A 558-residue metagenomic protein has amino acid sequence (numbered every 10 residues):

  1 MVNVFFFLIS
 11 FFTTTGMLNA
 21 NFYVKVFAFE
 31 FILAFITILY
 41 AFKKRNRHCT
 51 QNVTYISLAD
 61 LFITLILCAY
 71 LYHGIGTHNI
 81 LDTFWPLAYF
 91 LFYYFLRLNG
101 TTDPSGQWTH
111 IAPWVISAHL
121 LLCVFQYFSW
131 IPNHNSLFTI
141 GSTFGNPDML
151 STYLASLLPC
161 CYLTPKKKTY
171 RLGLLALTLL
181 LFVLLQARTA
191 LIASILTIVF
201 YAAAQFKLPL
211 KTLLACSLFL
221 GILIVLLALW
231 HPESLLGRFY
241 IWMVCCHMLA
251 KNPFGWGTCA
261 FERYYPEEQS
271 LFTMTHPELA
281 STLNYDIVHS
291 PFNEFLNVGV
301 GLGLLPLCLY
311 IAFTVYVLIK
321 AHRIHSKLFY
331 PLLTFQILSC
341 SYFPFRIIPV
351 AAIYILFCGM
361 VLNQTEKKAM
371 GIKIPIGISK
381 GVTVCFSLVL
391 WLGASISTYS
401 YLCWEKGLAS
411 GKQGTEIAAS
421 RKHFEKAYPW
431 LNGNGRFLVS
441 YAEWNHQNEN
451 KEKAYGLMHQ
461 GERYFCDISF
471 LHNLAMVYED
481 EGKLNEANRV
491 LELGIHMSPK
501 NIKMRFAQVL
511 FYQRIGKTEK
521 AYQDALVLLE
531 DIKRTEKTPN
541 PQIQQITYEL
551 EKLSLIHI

Functional and structural regions predicted by a protein language model:
M1-L71, G76-L81, L87-W114, T164-Y170 (+12 more regions): Transmembrane signal-anchor hairpin modules in multi-pass inner-membrane enzymes, especially those that act on
V4, I9-F12, F29-Y40, L67-L71 (+7 more regions): Alpha-helical transmembrane segments of multi-pass inner-membrane proteins
H134, C259-V300: Interfacial juxtamembrane loops and adjacent helix segments that form the catalytic/substrate-binding surfaces
T139-T143, A190, T197-I198, C216-A250 (+3 more regions): Flexible juxtamembrane loops connecting transmembrane helices in multi-pass membrane enzymes that build or modify
K426-A427, Q460-G461, L493-G494, V527-L528: Canonical positions in the second alpha-helix
N434, D467-I468, N501, T535: Residue-level recognition of tetratricopeptide repeat
F437, F470-L471, M504, T538: TPR alpha-solenoid repeat register
